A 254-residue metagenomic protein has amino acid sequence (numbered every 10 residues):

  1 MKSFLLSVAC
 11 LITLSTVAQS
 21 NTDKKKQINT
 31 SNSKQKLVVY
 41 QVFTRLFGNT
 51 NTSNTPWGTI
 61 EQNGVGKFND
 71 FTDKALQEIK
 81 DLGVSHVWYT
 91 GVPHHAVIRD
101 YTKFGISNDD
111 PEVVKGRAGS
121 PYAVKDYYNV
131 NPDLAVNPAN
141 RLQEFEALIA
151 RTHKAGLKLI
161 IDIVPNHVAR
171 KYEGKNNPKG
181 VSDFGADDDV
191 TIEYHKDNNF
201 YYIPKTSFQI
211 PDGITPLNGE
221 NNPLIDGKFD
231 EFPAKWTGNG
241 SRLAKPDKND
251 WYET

Functional and structural regions predicted by a protein language model:
M1-K24: Bacterial Sec-dependent N-terminal signal peptides
V17, Y202-K205: A short, highly charged nucleic-acid-interacting micro-segment common to nuclease and nuclease-linked defense proteins
N21-K158, N166-H195, K205-T254: N-terminal structural segment of carbohydrate-active enzymes
